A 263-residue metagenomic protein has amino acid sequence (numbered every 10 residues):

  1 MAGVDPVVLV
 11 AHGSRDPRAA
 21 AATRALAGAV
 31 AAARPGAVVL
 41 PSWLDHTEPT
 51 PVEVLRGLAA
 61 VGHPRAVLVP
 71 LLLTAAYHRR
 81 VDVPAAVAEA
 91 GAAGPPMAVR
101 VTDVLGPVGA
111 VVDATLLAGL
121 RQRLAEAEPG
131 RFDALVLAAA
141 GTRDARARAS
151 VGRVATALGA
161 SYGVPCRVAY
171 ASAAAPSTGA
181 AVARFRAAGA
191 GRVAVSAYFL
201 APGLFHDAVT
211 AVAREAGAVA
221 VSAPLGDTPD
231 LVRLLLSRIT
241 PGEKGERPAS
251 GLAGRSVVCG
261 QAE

Functional and structural regions predicted by a protein language model:
M1-E263: Active-site-proximal alpha-helix that buttresses catalytic centers in soluble enzyme cores
